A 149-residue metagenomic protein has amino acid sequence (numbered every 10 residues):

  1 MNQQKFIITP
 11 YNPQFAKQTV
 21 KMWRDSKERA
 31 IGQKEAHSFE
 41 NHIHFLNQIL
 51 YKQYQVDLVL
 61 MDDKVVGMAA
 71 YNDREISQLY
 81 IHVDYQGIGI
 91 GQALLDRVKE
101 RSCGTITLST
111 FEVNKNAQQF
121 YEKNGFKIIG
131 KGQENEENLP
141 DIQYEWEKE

Functional and structural regions predicted by a protein language model:
K5-K21: A short beta-loop-alpha structural element at the N-terminal edge of CoA-dependent acyl/N-acetyltransferase catalytic
V20-N47: Conserved GNAT-fold acetyl-CoA-binding loop/helix
N47-L58, E75: A short helix-loop-beta-strand connector motif used in the catalytic cores of GNAT acetyltransferases and, in some
L58, K64-Y80: Conserved beta-strand in the GNAT
E75-Q86, T110-F111: A short, internal acetyl-CoA/4′-phosphopantetheine-binding micro-motif in the GNAT/acyltransferase core
G87-E100, Q119-K123: Conserved acetyl-CoA-binding loop-helix of GNAT-fold acetyltransferases
R101-V113: Conserved GNAT acetyl-CoA-binding A-motif
S109-F111, K127-Q143: Conserved catalytic-core motifs of GNAT/GCN5-like acyltransferases
